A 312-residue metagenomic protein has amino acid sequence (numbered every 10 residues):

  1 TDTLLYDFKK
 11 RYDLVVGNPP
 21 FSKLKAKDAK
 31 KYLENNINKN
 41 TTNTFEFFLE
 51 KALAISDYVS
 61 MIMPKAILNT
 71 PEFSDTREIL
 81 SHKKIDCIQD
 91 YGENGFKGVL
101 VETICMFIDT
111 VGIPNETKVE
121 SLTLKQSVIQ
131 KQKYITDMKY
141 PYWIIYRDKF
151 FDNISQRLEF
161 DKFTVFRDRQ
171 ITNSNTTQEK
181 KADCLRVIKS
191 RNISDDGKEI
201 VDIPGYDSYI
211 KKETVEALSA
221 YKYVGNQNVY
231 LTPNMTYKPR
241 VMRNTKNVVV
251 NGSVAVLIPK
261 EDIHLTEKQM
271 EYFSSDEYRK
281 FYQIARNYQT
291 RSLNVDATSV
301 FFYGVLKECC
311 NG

Functional and structural regions predicted by a protein language model:
T1-K162: Signature of N6-adenine DNA methyltransferases within the class I
K149-G312: Polybasic, glycine- and aromatic-enriched phosphate-binding surface used to engage nucleic acids
